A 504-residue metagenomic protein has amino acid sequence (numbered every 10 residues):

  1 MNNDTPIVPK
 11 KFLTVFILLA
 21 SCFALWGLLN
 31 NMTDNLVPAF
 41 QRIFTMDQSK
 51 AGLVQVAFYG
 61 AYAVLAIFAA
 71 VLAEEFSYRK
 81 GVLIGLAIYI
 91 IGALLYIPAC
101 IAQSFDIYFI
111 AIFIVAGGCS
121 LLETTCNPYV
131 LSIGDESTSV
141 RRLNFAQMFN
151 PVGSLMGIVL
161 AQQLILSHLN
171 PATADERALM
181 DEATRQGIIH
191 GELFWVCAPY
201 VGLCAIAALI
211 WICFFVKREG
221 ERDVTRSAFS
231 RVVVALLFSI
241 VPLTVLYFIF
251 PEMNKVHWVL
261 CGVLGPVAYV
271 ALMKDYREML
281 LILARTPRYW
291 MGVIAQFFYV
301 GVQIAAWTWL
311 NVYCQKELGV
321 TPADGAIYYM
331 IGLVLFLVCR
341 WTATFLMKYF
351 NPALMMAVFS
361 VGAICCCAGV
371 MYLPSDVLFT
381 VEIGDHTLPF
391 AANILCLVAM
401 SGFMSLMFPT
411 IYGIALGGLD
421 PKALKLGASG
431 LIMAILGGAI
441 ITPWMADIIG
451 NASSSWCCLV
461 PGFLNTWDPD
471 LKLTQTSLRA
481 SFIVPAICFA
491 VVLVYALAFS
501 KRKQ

Functional and structural regions predicted by a protein language model:
M1-W26, R42, Y276, L280-L281: Cytosolic juxtamembrane N-terminal segment immediately preceding the first transmembrane helix of multi-pass
T14-M46, L122, C126-N127, A306-C314: Extracytoplasmic
T33-V37, I158, Q162-L166, S239-G262 (+1 more regions): Extracytoplasmic gate region of multi-pass secondary transporters
L53-A73, M330-A343: Central cavity-lining transmembrane alpha-helices of secondary-active solute carriers, predominantly the Major
V64-D106: Conserved MFS/SLC helix-loop-helix module at the cytosolic interface between two early adjacent transmembrane helices
A87-A102, G362-H386: C-terminal ends and interior cores of transmembrane alpha-helices in multi-pass membrane transporters/permeases
L121-D135, S405-D420, S429: Intracellular juxtamembrane helix-capping segments at the cytosolic ends of symmetry-related transmembrane helices
S154, L416-C458: A late C-terminal transmembrane helix in Major Facilitator Superfamily
